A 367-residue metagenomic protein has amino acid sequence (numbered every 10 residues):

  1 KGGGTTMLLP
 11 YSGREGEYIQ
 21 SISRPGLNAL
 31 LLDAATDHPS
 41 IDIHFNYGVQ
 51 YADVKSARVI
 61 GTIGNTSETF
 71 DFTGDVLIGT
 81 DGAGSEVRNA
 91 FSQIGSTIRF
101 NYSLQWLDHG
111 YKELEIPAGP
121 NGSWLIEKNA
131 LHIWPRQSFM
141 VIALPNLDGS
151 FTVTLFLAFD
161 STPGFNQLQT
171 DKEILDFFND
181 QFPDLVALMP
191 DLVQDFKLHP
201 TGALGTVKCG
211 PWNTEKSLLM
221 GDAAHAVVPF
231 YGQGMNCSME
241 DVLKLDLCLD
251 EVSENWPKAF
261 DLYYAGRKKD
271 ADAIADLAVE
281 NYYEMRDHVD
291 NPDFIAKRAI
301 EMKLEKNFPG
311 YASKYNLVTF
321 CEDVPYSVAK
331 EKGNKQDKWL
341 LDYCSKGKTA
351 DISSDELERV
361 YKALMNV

Functional and structural regions predicted by a protein language model:
K1-A34: Active-site-adjacent segment of FAD-dependent monooxygenases/related oxidoreductases
R14-G16, N121, A158-T162, H225-A226 (+1 more regions): A short, flexible beta-alpha/helix-coil linker loop
P25, L168, K172, Q233-M239: Short, conserved loop/turn and helix-capping segments at secondary-structure boundaries that abut family-defining
D33, H38, Y47-Y51, S56-C209 (+1 more regions): Conserved FAD-binding catalytic core of PHBH/FMO-like flavoproteins
D42-H44: General small-molecule cofactor/ligand-binding pocket signal
I78-G79, L114, P200-D290: Conserved mid-domain beta->alpha element of the FAD-binding
L247-V367: C-terminal helical "tail/cap" subdomain of flavin- and related membrane-associated enzymes
